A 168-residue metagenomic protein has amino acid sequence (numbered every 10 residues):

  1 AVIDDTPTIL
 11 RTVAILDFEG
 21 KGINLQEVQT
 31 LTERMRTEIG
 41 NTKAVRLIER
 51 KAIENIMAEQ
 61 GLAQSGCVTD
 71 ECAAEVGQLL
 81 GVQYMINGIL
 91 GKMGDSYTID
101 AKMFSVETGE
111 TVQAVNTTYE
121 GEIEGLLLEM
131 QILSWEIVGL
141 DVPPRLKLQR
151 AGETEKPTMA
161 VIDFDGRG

Functional and structural regions predicted by a protein language model:
A1-A14, T32-E33, E38, T42 (+3 more regions): C-terminal/domain-edge helix-coil "capping" segments
D17-E27, Q60-Q64, Y119-E120, D163-G168: Second-shell loop/turn segments in exported
D17-F18, N55-I56, G109: Generic signal for short, ordered secondary-structure residues within or immediately flanking folded domains
Q26-R36, T42-D100, T158-M159: Short, solvent-exposed, polar/charged sequence segments at loop or secondary-structure edges
